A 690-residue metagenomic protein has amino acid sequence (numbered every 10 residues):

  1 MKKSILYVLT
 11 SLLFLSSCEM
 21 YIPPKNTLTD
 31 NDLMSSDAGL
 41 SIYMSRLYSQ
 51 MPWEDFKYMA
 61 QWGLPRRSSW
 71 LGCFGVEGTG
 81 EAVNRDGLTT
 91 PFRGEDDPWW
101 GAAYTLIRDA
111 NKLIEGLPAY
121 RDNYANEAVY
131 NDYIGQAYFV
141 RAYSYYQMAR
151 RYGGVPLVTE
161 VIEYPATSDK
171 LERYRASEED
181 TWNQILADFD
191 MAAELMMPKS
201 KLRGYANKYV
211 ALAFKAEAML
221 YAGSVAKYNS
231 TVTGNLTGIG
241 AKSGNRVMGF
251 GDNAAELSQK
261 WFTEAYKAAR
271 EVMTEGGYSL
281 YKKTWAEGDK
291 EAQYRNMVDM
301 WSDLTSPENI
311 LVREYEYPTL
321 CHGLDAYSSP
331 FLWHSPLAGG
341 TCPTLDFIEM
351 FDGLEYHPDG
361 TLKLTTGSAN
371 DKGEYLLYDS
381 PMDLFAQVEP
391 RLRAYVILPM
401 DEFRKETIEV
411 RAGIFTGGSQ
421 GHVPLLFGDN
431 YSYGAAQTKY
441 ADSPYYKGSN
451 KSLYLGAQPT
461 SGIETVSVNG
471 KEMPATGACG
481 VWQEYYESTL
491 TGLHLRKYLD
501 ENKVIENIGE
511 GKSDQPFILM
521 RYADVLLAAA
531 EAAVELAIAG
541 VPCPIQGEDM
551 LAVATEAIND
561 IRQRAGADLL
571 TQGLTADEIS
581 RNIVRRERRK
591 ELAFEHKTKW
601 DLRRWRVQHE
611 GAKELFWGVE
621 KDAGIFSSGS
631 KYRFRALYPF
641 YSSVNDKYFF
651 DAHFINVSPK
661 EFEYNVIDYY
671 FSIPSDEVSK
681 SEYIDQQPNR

Functional and structural regions predicted by a protein language model:
M1-L28: Bacterial Sec-dependent N-terminal signal peptides
C18-L64, G94, V396, Y670-R690: Membrane-proximal, proline-rich intrinsically disordered regions
C18-M20, A103, Q184, A241 (+11 more regions): Long, intrinsically disordered, low-complexity segments
D37-K57, E77-Y152, S168-K208, P381 (+3 more regions): Conserved, well-structured interaction surfaces
Y58-V76, M197-A213, A226-G339, D359-A386 (+4 more regions): Short, surface-exposed recognition loops and adjoining beta-strand edges that mediate ligand/DNA contacts, enriched
A149-R151, P156, S200, A218-S230 (+1 more regions): Short coil/turn linking the two alpha-helices of tandem helical-hairpin repeats
T319-C321, T366-R521, N689: Flexible, polar/acidic helix-loop-strand segments at domain edges
